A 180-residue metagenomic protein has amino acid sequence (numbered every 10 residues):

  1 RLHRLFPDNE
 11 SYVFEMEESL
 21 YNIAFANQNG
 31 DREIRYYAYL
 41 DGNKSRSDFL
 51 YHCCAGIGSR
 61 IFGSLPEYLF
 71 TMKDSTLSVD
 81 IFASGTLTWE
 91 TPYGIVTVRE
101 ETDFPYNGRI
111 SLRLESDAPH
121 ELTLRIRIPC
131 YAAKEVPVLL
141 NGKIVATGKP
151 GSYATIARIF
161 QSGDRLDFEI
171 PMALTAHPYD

Functional and structural regions predicted by a protein language model:
R1-I128, A133-E135: Aromatic (Trp/Tyr) and acidic
I95, K143-I144: Short, solvent-exposed loop/turn motifs
I110, S152-I156: Short strand-edge motifs at loop-to-beta-strand transitions and within beta-strands of extracellular beta-rich domains
K134-G142: Short, surface-exposed beta-strand/strand-loop-strand elements in extracellular ectodomains
I144-P150: Short beta-strand segments within Ig-like beta-sandwich modules, predominantly Fibronectin type-III
F160-G163: Short, well-ordered loop/turn sites that connect or cap secondary structure elements
I170-D180: Glycine/proline-rich low-complexity spacer/linker segments in large multi-domain proteins
